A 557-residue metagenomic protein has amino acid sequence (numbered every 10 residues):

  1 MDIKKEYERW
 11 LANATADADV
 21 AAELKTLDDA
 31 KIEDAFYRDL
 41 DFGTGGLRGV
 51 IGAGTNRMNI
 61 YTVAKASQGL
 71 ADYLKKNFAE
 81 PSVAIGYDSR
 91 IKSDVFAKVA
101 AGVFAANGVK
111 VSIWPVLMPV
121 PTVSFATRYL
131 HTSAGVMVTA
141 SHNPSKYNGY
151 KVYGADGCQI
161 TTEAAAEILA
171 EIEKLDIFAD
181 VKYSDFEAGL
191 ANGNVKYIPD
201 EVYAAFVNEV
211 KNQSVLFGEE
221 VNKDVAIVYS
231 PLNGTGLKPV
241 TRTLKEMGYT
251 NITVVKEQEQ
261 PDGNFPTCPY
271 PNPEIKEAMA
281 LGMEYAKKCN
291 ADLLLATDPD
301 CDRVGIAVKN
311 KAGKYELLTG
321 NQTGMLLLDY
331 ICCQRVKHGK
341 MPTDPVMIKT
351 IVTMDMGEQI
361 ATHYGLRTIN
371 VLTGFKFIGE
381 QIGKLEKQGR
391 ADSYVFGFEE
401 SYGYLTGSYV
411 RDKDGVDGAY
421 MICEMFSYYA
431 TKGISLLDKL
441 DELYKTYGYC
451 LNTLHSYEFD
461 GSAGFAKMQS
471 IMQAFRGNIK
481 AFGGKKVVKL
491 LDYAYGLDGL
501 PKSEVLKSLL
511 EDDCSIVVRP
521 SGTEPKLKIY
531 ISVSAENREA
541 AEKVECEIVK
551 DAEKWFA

Functional and structural regions predicted by a protein language model:
D2-A100, N107, E187-D224, T235: An N-terminal, well-structured beta->alpha segment
K31-L40, N148-A280, E284-A286: Gly/Ser/Thr-enriched, mixed-charge loops and adjacent short helices that form phosphate/oxyanion-binding elements
F36-N56, A140-S141, I227, P231-T243 (+4 more regions): Conserved phosphate/anionic-ligand binding catalytic regions in large, soluble enzymes, centered on
S82-D88, A226-Y229, L405, S532: Short glycine-rich or small-residue beta-strand-to-loop segments that form or flank ligand, phosphate, metal/Fe-S
A84-Y147, E246-G305: N-terminal small/polar loop signature for handling phosphorylated ligands or for N-terminal nucleophile
V95-F104, Y147-G154, D302-N321, G357-I360: Short Gly/Thr/Asp-enriched flexible loops that form oxyanion-binding sites at enzyme active sites
Y153-Y183, N321-D344, K349-E358, S427: Glycine-rich phosphate-binding loop plus the immediately following alpha-helix
K287, A291-L293, K314-E316, Q334-P520 (+3 more regions): Phosphate-binding and adjacent anionic-ligand microenvironments
